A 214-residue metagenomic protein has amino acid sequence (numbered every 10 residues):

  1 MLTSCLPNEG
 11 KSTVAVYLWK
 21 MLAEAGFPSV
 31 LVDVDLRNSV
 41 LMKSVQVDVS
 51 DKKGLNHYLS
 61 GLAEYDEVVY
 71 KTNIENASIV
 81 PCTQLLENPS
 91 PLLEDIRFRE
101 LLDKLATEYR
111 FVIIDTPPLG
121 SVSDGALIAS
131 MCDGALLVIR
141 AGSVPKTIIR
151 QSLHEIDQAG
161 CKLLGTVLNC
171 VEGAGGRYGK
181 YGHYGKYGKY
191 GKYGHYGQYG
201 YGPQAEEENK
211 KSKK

Functional and structural regions predicted by a protein language model:
M1-K214: P-loop NTP-binding module
